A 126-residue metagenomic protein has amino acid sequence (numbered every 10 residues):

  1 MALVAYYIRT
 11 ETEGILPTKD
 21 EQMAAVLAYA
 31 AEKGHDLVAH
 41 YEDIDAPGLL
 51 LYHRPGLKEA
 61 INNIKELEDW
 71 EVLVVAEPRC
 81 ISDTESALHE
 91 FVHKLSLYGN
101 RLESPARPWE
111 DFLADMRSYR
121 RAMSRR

Functional and structural regions predicted by a protein language model:
M1-R126: Short, structured surface patches at the beginning of a domain
